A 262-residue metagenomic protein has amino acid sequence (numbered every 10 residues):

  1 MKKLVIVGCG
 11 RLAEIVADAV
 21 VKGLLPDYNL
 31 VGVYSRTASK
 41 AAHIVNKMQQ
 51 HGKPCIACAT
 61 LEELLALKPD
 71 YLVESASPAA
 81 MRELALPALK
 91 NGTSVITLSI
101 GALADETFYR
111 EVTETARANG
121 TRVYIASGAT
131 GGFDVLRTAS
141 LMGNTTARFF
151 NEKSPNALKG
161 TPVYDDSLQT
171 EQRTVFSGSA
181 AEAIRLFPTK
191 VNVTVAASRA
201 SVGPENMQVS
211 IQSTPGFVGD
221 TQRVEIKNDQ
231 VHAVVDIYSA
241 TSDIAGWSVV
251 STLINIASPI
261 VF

Functional and structural regions predicted by a protein language model:
M1-Q49, I260: N-terminal Rossmann-like dinucleotide-binding module
V7, Y124, A129-F262: Active-site-lining helix/loop region of Rossmann-like oxidoreductase modules
R36-A38, I100-L103, A129: Short, ordered loop/turn segments at secondary-structure junctions
T37-L67: Conserved N-terminal Rossmann-fold NAD(P) cofactor-binding segment
K53-C55, N91-S94, A118-T121: A short helix->loop->beta-strand "cap" motif at the edges of active sites that frequently abuts
A59-K90, A102-D105: Beta-loop-alpha module in the N-terminal Rossmann-like domain of NAD(P)-dependent dehydrogenases, especially those
E74, T97, V123-S127: General beta-strand structural signal in soluble alpha/beta enzymes
I100-T121: Rossmann-fold NAD(P)-binding glycine/threonine-rich loop
